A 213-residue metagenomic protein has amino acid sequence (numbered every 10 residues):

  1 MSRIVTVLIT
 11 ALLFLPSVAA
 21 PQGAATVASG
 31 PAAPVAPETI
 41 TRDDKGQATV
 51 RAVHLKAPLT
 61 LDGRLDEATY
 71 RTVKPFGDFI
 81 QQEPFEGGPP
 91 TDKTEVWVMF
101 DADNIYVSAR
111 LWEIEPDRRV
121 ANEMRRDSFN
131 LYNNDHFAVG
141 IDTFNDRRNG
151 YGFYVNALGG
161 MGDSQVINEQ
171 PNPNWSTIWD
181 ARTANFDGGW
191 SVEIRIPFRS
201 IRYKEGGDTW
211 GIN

Functional and structural regions predicted by a protein language model:
M1-I4: Positively charged n-region of N-terminal signal peptides that target proteins for export
T6-S17: Bacterial N-terminal signal peptides
P21-N213: Structural preference for beta-rich elements and adjacent junctions enriched in aromatics
